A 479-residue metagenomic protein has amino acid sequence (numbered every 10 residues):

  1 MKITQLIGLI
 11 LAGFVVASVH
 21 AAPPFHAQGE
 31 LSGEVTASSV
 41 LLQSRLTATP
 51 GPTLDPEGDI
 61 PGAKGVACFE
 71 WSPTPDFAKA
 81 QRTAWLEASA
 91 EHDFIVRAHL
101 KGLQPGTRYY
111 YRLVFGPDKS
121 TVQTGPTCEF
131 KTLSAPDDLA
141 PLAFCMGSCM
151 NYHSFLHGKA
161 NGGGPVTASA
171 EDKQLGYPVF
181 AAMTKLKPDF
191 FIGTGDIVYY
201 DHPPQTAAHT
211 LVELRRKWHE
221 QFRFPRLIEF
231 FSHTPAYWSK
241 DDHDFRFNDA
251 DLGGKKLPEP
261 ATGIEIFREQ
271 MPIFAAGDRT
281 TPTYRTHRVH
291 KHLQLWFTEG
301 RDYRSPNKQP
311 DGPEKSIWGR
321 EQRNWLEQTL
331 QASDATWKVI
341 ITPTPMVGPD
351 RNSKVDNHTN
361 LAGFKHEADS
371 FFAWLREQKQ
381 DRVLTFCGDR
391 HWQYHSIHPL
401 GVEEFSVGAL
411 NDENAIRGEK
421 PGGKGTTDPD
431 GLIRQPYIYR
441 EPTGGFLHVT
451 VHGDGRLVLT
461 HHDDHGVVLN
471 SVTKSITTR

Functional and structural regions predicted by a protein language model:
M1-L6: Positively charged n-region of N-terminal signal peptides that target proteins for export
I7-A17: Bacterial N-terminal signal peptides
A22-R479: Metal-dependent phosphoester/phosphodiester hydrolase catalytic core
